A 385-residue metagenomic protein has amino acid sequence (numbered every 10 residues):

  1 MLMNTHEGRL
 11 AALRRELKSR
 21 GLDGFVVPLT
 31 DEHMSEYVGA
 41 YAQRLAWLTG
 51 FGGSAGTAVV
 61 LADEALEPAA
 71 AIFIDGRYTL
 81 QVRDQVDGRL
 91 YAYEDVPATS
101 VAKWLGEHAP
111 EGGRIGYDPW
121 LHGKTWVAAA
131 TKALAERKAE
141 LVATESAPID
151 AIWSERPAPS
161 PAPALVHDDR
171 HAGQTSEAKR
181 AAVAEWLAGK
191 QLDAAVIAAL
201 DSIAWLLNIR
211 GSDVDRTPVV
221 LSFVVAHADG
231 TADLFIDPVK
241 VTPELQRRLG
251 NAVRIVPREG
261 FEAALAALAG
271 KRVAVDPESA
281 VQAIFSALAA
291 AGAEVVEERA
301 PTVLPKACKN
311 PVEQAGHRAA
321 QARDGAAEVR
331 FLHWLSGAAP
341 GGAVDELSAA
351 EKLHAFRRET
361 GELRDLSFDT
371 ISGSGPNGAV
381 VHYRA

Functional and structural regions predicted by a protein language model:
M1-M3, G116-G123, H171-A172, S202 (+3 more regions): Conserved short loop/turn motifs at secondary-structure junctions
L2-P110, D118, H122-A264, A322 (+3 more regions): N-terminal accessory/capping or targeting/presequence segment of soluble
E16, R20, A133, W186 (+6 more regions): Generic non-transmembrane alpha-helical segments
S19, H227-T231, A290-V295, P340 (+1 more regions): Secondary-structure transition/capping motifs at alpha-helix termini and the adjoining loop/turn into the next element
R83-Q85, E111, A267, V295-A300 (+2 more regions): Short acidic (Asp/Glu) and glycine-rich catalytic loops that position anionic groups and cofactors
E107, G113-Y117, E244-C308, A319: Conserved catalytic alpha/beta cores of large enzymes that bind or transform nucleotide phosphates and polynucleotides
A130-A158, A280-G316: Terminal amphipathic helices with adjacent charged low-complexity linkers/tails
L304, C308-N377: Long, K/E/R/D-enriched contiguous segments that form extended
